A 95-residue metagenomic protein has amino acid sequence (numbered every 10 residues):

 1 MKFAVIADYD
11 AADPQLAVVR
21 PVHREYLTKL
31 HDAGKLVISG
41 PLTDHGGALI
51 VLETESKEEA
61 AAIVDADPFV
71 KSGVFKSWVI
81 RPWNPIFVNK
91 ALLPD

Functional and structural regions predicted by a protein language model:
M1-D95: Conserved, structured core segments of small domains
